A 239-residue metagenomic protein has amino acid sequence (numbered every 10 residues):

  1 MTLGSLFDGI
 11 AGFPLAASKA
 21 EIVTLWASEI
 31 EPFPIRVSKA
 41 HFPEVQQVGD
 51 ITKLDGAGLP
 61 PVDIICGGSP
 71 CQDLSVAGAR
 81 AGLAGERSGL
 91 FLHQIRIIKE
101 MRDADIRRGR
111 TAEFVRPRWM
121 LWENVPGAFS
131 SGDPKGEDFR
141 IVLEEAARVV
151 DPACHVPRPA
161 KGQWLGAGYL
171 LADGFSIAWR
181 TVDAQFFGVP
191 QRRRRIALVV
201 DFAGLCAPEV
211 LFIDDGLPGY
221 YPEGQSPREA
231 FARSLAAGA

Functional and structural regions predicted by a protein language model:
M1-L3: Extreme N-terminal starter segment of soluble prokaryotic enzymes
S5-A11: Class I SAM-dependent methyltransferase "Motif I" SAM/SAH-binding loop
T24-L25: Short beta-strand element of Class I
E31: Conserved SAM/SAH-binding beta-strand->alpha-helix loop
S38-K39: Conserved SAM-binding loop
E44-D50: Conserved SAM-binding strand-loop segment of SAM-dependent methyltransferases
L54-V62, L74-A239: Class I S-adenosyl-L-methionine
V62-G68: Short SAM/SAH-binding signature in class I
